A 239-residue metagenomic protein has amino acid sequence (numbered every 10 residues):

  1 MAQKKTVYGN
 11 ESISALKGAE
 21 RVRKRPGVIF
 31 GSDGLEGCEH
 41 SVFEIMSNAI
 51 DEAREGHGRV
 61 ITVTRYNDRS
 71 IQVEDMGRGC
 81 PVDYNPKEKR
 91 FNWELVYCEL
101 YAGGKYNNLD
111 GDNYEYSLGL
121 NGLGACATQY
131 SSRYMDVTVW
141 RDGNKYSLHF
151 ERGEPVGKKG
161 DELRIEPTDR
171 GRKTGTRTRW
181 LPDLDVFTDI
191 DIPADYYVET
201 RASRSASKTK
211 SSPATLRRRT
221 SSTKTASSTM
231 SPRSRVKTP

Functional and structural regions predicted by a protein language model:
M1-M46, L95, L109-D110: Bergerat-fold GHKL ATPase/HATPase_c domain
A2-S12, R69-N92, G103-T223, M230: GHKL-type ATPase core
P26, F30, A49-A53, L100-N108: Structural motif corresponding to the C-terminal cap of alpha-helices
G34-C38, R65, L120: Secondary-structure capping and boundary motifs in well-ordered enzyme cores
E36-I61, G124-S131: Conserved ATP-binding N-box helix of the HATPase_c
S47-G77, P81-N85: ATP-lid-like helix-loop hinge signature
